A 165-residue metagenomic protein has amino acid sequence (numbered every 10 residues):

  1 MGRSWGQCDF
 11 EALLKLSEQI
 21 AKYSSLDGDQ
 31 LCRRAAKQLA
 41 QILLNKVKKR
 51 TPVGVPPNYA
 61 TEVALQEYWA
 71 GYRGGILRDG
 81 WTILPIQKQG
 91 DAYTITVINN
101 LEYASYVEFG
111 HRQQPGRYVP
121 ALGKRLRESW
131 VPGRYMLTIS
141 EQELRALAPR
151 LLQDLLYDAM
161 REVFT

Functional and structural regions predicted by a protein language model:
M1-T165: Short, Lys/Arg-rich flexible segments
